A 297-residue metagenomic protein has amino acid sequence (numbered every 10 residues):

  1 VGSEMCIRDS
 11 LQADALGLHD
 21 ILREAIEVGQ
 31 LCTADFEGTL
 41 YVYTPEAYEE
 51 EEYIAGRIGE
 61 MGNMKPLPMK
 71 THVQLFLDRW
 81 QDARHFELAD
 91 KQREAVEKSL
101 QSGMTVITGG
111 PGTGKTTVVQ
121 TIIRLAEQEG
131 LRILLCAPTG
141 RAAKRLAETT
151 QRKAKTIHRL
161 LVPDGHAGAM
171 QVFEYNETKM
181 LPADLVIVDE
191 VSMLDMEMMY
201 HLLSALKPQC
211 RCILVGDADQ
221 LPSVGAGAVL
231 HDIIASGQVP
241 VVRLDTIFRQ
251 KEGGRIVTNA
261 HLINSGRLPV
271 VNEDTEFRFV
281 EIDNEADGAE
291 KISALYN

Functional and structural regions predicted by a protein language model:
V1-I7: Short, small-residue-biased leader/transition segments that mark boundaries at the very start of proteins
S10-H72: Interdomain "pre-motor" coupling segment immediately N-terminal to P-loop NTPase/helicase cores
Y53, A218-N297: Conserved helicase motor core of P-loop NTPases
H85-Q101: N-terminal pre-P-loop "Q-motif" helix
T105-T108, L134: Short hydrophobic/aromatic beta-strand immediately N-terminal to the Walker A/P-loop
K115: Conserved lysine of the Walker
V118, I122: Hydrophobic positions on the alpha1 helix immediately C-terminal to the Walker A/P-loop
R132-A137, R141-A205, T246-I247, I256-V257 (+2 more regions): Conserved P-loop NTPase motor core of helicases/translocases
